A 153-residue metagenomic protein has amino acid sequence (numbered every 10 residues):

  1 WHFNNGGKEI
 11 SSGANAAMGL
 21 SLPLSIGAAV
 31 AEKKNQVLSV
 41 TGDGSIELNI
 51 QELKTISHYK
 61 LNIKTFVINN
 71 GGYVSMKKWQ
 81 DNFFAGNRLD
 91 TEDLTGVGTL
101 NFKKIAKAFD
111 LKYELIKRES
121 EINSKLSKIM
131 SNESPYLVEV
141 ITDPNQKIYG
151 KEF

Functional and structural regions predicted by a protein language model:
W1-F153: Thiamine diphosphate
